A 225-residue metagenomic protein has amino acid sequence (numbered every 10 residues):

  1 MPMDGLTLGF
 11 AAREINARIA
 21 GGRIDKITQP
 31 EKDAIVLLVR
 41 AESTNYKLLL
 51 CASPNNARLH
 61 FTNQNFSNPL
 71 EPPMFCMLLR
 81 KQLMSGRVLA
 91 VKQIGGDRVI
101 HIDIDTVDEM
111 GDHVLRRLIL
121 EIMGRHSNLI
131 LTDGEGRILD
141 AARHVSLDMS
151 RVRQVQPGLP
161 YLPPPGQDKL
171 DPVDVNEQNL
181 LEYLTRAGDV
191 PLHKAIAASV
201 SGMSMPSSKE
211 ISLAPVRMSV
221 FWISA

Functional and structural regions predicted by a protein language model:
L6-S67, E71: A structured, charge-rich N-terminal accessory region that forms the first stable segment of a protein and links
S43-A225: Phosphate/anion-contacting hairpin/loop surfaces
